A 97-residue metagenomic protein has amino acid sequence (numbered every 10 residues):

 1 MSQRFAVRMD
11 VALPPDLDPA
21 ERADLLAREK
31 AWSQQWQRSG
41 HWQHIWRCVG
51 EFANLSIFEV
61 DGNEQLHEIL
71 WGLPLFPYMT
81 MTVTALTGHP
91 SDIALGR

Functional and structural regions predicted by a protein language model:
M1-R97: Conserved, structured core segments of small domains
